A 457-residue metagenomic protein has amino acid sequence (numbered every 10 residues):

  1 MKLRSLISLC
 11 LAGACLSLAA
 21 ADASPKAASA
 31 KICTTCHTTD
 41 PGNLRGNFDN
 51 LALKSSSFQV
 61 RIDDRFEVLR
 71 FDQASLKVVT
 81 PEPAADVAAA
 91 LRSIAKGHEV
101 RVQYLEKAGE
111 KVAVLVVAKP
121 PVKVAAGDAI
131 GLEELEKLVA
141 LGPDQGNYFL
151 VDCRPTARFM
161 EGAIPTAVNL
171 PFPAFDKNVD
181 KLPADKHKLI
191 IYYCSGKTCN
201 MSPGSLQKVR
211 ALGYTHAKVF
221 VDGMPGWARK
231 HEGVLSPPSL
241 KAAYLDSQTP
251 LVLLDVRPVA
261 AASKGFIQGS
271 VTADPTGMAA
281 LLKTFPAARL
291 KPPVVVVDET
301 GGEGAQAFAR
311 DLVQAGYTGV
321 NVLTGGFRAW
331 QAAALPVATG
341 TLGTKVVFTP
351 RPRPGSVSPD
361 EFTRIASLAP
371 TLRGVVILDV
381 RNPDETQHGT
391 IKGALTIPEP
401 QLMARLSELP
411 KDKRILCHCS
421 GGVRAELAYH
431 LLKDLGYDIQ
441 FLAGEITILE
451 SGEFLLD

Functional and structural regions predicted by a protein language model:
K2-R4, A21-L138, A157-Y192, G196-V252 (+3 more regions): Rhodanese-like catalytic fold shared by cysteine-dependent sulfurtransferases and DSP/PTP-type phosphatases
S8-S17: Bacterial N-terminal signal peptides
F149: Short, solvent-exposed interaction modules
